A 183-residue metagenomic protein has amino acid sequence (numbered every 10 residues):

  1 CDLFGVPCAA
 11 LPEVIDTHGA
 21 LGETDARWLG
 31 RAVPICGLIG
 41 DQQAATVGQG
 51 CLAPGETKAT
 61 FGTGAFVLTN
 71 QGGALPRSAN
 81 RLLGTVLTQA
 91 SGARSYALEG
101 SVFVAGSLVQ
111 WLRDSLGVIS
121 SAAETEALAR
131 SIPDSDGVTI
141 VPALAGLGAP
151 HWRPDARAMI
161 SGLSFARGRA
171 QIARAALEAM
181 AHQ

Functional and structural regions predicted by a protein language model:
D2-L3, E23-Q183: Active-site core segments that coordinate phosphate-bearing ligands/cofactors across diverse enzyme families
L3-A10: A structural motif corresponding to the C-terminal end of an alpha-helix and its immediate exit/capping segment
L11-V14, I35-C36: Generic structural signal for residues in well-ordered beta-strands
E13-L21: Gly/charged, well-structured mid-domain segments that form the phosphate/adenylate-handling core of ATP-dependent
